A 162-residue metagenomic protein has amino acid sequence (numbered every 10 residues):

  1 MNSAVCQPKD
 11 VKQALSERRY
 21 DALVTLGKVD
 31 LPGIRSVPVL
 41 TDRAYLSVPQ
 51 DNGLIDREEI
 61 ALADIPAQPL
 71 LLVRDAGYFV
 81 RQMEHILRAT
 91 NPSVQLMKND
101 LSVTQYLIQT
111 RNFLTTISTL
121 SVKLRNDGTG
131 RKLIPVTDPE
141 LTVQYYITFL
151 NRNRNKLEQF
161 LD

Functional and structural regions predicted by a protein language model:
M1-L31: Central regulatory/effector-binding core of bacterial HTH transcription factors
M1-Q7, L26, L72-V73, N91-V103: Short beta-strand-to-loop elements that line the ligand-binding cleft of bilobed periplasmic-binding protein-like
K12, S16, L62, T104-Q105: Short hydrophobic/charged patches on amphipathic alpha-helices used for structural packing and interfaces
L15-V24, A44, I108-T115: Alpha-to-beta junction loops
P32-P38, D42, S102-R152: Beta-alpha-beta core module
S36-L70: Flexible hinge/capping segments at coil-to-helix
S47-G53, Q144-N155: A bilobed periplasmic-binding-protein/Venus flytrap-type ligand-binding module shared by bacterial periplasmic
Q68-T90, K156-E158: Secondary-structure junction motif
